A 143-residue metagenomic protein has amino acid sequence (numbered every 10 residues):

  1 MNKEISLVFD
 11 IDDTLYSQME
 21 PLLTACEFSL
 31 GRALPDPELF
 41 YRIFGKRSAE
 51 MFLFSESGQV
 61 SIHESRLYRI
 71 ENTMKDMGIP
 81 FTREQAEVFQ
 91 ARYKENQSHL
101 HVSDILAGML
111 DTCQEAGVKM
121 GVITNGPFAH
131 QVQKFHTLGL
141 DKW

Functional and structural regions predicted by a protein language model:
N2-D104: N-terminal helical cap/lid subdomain that shapes the substrate entry/recognition surface in HAD-like hydrolases
C26-E27, Q114, K142: Generic low-complexity, intrinsically disordered sequence content enriched in small uncharged/hydrophobic residues
P80, D141-W143: Conserved H-loop
E87-F89, Y93-H99, L106-L138: Substrate-recognition element of Asp-dependent hydrolases with the DxDx(T/V) motif
